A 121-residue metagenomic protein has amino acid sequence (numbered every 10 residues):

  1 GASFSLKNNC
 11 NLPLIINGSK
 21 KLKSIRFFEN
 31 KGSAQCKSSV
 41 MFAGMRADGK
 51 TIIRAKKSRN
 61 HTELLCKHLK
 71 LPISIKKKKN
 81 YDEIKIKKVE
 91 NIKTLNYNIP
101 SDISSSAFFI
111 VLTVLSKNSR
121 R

Functional and structural regions predicted by a protein language model:
G1-R121: Structural preference for solvent-exposed beta-strand-turn elements and adjacent flexible terminal/loop segments within
